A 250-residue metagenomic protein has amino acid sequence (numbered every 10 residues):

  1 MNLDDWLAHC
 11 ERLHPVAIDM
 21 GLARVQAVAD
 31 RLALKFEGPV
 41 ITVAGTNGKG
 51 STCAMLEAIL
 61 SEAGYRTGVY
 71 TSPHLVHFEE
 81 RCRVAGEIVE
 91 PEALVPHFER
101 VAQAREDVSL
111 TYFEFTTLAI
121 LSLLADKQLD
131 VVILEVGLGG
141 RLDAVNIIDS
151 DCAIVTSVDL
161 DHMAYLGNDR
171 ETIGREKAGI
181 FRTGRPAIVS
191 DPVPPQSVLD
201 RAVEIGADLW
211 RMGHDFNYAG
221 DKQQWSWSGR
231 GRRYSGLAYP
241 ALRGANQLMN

Functional and structural regions predicted by a protein language model:
M1-N47, S51-R66, L75-V76, E92 (+3 more regions): N-terminal leader/targeting and accessory segments in enzymes
E11, S61, A102, L199 (+1 more regions): Class I S-adenosyl-L-methionine
V16-I18, L22-E37, E62-I148, A164-L166 (+1 more regions): ATP-dependent carboxylate-amine ligase catalytic core
V40, T67-V69, I147, A153 (+1 more regions): Conserved beta-strand scaffold positions in the cores of enzyme catalytic domains, especially in NTP/NDP-utilizing
L56, I120, V198, A202: Aromatic/hydrophobic pocket-lining residues that form π-stacking "cages" and hydrophobic walls in ligand
T67, L242-N250: Short glycine/threonine-rich catalytic loop with a Thr-x-Gly-x-Asp
R105-L110, Y239-A245: A short glycine/serine-rich beta->alpha loop
Q128-E135, S150-A241: Acidic, Mg2+-coordinating active-site environments of NTP-dependent enzymes
